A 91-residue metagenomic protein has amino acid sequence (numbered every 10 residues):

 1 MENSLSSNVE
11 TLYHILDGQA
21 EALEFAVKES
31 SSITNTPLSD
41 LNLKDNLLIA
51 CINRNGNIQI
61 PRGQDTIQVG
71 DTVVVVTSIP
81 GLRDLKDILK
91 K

Functional and structural regions predicted by a protein language model:
M1-S32: Flexible, Lys/Arg-rich cytosolic regulatory linkers and terminal tails that connect or flank
E24-K91: Cytosolic Rossmann-like ligand/nucleotide-binding regulatory domains
